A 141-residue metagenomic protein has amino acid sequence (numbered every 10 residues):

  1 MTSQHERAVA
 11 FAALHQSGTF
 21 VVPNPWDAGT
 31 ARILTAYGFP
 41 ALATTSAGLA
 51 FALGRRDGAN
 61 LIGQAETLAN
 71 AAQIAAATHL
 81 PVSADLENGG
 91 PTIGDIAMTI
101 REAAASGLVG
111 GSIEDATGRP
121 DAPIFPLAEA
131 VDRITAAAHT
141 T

Functional and structural regions predicted by a protein language model:
M1-N24, A28-Y37, H139: N-terminal amphipathic alpha-helix/helix-capping segment at the start of soluble metabolic enzymes
E6-V9, R56-A84, S106, I124-T141: Alpha-helix-loop-beta-strand connector modules within alpha/beta enzyme cores
L14-T30, D57-I62, V82-D95, P123-I124: Active-site mouth loops of central-metabolism enzymes
S17-F20, F39-P40, T78-V82, L108-V109: Short, well-ordered coil/turn segments that N-cap beta-strands
G29-G48, G107: Catalytic domains of carbohydrate-active enzymes, especially glycoside hydrolases
A41-E66, N88-I93, G111-E129: Glycine-rich, proline-tolerant flexible connector loops at the mouths of alpha/beta enzymes
I93-G110: Short, electropositive alpha-helical surface patch
